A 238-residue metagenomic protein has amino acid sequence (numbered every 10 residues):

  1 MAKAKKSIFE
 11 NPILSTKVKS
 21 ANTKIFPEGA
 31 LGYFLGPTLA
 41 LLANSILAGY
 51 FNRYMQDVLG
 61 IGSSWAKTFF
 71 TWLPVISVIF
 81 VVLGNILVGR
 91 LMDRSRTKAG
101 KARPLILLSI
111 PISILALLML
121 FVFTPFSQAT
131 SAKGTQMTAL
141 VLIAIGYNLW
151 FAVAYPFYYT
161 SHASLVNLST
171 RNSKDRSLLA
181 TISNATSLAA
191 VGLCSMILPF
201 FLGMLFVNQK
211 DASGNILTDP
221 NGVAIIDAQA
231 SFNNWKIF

Functional and structural regions predicted by a protein language model:
A2-F238: Membrane-embedded alpha-helical bundles of multi-pass transporters/translocases, especially carrier/permease families
